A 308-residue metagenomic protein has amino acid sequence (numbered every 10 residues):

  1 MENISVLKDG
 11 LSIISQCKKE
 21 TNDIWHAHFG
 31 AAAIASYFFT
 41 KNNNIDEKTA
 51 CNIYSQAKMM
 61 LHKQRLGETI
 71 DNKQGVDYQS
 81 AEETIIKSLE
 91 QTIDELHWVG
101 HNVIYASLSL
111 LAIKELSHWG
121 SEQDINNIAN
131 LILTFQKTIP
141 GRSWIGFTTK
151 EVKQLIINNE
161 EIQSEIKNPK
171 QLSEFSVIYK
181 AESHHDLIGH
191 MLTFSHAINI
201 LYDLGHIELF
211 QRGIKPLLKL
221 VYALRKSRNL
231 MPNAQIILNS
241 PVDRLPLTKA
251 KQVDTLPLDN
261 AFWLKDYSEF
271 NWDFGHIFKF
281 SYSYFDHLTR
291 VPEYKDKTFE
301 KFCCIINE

Functional and structural regions predicted by a protein language model:
M1-G146, E161-N168, S183-E308: N-terminal domain-start signal
T149, F175-Y179: Alpha-helical solenoid scaffolds
